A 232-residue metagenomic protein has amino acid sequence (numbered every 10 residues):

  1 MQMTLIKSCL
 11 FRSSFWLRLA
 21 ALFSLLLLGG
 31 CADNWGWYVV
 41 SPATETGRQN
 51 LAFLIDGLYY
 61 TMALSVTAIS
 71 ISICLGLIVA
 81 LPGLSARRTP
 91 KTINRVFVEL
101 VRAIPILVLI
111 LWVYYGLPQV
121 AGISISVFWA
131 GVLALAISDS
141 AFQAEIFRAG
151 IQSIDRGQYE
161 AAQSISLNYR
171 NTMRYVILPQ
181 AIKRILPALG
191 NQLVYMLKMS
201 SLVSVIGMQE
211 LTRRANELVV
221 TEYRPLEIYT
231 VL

Functional and structural regions predicted by a protein language model:
L5-I6, L10-A20, L27-L232: Transmembrane alpha-helices and adjacent helix-loop boundaries
